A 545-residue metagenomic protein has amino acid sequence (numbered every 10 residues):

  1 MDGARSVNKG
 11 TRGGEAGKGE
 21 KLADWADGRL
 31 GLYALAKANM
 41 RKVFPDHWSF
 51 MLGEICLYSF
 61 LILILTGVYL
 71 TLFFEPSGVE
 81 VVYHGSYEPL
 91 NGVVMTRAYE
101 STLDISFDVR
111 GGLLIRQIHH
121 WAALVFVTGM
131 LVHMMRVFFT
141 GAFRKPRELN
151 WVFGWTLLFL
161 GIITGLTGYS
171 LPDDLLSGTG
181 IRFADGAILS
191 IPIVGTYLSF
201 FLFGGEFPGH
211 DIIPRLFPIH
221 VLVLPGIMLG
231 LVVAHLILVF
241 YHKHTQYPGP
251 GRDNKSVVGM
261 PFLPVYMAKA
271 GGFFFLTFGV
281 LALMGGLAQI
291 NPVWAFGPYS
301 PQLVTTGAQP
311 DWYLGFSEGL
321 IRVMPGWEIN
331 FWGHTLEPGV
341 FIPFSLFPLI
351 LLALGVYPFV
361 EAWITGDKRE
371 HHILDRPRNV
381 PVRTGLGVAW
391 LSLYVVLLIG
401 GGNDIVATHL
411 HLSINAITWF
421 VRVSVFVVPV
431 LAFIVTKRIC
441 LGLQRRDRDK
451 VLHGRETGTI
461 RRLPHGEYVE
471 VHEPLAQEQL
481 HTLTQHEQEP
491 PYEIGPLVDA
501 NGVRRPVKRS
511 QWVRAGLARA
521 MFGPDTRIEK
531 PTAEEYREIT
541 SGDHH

Functional and structural regions predicted by a protein language model:
D2-V323, F341-H545: Membrane-embedded alpha-helical bundles that constitute the cytochrome b-like, heme-associated redox core of multi-pass
V323-G339: Membrane-interface amphipathic/re-entrant loop segments adjacent to transmembrane helices in multi-pass membrane
